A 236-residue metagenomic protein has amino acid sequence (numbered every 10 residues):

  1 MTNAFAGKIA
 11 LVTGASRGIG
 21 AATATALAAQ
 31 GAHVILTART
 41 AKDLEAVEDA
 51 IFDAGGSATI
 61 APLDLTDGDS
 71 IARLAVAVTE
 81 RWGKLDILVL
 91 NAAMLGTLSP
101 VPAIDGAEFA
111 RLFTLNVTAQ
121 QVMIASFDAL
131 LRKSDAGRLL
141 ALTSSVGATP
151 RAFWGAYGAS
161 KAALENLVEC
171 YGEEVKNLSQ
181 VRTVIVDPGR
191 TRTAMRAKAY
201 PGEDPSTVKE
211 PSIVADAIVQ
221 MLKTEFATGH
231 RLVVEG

Functional and structural regions predicted by a protein language model:
I9, S16-G18: Conserved glycine-rich cofactor-binding loop
Q30-V47: Conserved glycine-rich Rossmann-like NAD(P)H-binding loop of the short-chain dehydrogenase/reductase
K42, P62-R73, G106: The beta1-alpha1 cofactor-binding region of Rossmann-like NAD(H)/NADP(H)-dependent oxidoreductases
A72, L95-A110, F153: Conserved mid-core segment of classical short-chain dehydrogenase/reductases
V76, L115-D135, G172-E173: Amphipathic alpha-helical dimer-interface segment in Rossmann-like NAD(P)H-dependent oxidoreductases
M94, R132, A136-A163, V168-N177 (+1 more regions): Catalytic loop of short-chain dehydrogenase/reductase
P102-Q121, L140, L164: Catalytic Tyr-X3-Lys loop
V181, I185-V186, T193, P201-G236: C-terminal helical subdomain
